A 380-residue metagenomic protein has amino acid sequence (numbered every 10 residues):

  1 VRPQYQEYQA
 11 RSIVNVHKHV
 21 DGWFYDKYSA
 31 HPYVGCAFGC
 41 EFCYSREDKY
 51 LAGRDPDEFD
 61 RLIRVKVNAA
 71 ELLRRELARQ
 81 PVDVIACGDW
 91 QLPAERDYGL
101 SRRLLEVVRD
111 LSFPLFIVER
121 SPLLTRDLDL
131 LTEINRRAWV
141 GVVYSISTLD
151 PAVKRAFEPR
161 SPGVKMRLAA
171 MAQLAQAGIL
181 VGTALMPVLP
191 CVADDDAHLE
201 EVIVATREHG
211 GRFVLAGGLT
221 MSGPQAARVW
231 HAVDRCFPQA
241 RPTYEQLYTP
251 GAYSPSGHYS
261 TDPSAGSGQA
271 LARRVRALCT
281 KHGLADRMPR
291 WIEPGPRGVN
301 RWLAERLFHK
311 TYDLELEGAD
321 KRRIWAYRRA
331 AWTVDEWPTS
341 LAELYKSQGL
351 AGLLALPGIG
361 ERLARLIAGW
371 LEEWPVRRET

Functional and structural regions predicted by a protein language model:
V1-Q9, N15, A197-Y312, R322-A331: Auxiliary Fe-S-binding modules of radical SAM enzymes
V1-Y33, A37-V143, T148-R155, V164 (+1 more regions): Conserved Radical SAM active-site core
S112-F113, I179, G211: A structural motif
P122-T125, L189-E201: Active-site glycine- and acidic-residue-rich loops that bind and position anionic ligands or nucleotide-like cofactors
T132-N135, M171-Q176, T280: Surface-exposed amphipathic alpha-helices with a cationic face
L149-P151, E158-R160, Q173-D195, L219-M221: Conserved strand-turn element in the central/C-terminal portion of the radical SAM core barrel that lines
R290-T380: Long, highly charged, low-complexity intrinsically disordered interaction regions that mediate electrostatic DNA/RNA
